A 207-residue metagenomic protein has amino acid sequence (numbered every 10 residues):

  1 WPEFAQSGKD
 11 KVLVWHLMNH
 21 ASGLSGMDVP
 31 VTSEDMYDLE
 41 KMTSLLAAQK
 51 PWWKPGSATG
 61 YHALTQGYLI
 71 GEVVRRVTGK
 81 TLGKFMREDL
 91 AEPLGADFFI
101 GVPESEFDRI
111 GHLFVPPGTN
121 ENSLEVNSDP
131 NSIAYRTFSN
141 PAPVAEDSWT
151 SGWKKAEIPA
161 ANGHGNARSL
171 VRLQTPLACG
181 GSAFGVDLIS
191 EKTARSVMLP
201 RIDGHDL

Functional and structural regions predicted by a protein language model:
W1-E3: Short linear capping/connector segments at secondary-structure termini
Q6-L207: Short, surface-exposed loop or secondary-structure junction motifs that flank catalytic or metal-binding residues
